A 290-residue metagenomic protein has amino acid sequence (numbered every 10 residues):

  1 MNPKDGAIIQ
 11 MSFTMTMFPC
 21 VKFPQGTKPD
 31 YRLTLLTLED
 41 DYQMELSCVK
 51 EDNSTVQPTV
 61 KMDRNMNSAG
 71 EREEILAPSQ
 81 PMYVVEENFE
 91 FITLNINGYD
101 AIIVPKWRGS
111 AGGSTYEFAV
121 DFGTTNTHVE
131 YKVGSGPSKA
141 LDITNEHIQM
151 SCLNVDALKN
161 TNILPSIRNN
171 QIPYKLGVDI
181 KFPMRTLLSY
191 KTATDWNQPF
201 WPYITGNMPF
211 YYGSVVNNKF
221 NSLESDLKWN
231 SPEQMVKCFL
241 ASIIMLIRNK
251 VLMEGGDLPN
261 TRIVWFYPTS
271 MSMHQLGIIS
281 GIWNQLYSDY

Functional and structural regions predicted by a protein language model:
M1-T55, N162-W283: Conserved phosphate-binding loops in N-terminal lobes of ATP-dependent enzymes of the actin/Hsp70/sugar-kinase
V49-L76: Charged, low-complexity interaction regions that mediate assembly/partner binding in large macromolecular machines
N67-A111, D289-Y290: Acidic/polar, low-complexity linker and loop regions
G109-G136: Gly/Thr-rich phosphate-binding beta-strand-loop-beta motif of the actin/hexokinase/Hsp70
T127, Y267-T269, Y290: Active-site neighborhood for divalent-cation/phosphate handling
V129, G136-L141, G256-D257: Short, solvent-exposed secondary-structure capping/transition elements
G134-S138, T144-N145, L276-Y287: Short secondary-structure boundary/capping segments
S135-R168: Flexible phosphate/Mg2+-sensing switch loops adjacent to catalytic phosphate-binding sites
